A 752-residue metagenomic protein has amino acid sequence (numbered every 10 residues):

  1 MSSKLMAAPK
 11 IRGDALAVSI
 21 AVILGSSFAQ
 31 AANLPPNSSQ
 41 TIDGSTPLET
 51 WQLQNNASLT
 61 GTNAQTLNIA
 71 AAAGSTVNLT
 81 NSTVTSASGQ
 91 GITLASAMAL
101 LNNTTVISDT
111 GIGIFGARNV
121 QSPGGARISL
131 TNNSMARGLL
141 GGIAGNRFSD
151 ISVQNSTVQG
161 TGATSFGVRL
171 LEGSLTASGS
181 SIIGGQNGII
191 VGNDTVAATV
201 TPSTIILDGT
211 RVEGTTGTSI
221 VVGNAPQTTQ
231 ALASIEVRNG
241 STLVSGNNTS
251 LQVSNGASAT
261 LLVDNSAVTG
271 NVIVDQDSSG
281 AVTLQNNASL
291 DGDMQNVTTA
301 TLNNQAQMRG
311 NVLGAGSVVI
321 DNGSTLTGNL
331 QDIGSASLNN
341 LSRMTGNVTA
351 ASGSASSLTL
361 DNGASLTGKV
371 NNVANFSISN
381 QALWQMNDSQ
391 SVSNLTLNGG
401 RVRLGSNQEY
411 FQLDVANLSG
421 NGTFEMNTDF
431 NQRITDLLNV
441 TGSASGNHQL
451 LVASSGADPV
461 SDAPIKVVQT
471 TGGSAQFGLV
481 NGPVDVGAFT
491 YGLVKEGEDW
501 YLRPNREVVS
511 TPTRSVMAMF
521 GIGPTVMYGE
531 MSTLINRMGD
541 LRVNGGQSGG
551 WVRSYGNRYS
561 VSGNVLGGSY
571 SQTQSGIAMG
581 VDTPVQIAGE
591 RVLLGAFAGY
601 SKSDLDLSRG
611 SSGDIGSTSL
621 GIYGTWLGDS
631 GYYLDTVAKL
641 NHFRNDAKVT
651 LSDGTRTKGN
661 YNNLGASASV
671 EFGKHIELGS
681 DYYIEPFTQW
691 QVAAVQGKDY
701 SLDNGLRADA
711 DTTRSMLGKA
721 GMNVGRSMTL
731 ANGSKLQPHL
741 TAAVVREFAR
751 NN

Functional and structural regions predicted by a protein language model:
M1-Q30, G624: Gram-negative bacterial Sec-dependent N-terminal signal peptides
P35-L48, L53-L67, T80-S88, N102-I114 (+15 more regions): Beta-strand-rich solenoid/repeat architectures in extracellular/passenger domains of polysaccharide-targeting enzymes
P47-E49, L290-T435, N439-S443, N447 (+2 more regions): Extracellular beta-solenoid/beta-roll
G125, S165, P202, L232 (+11 more regions): Transmembrane beta-barrel architecture of outer membranes
S266, D293, N329, N339 (+6 more regions): Structural signature of outer-membrane beta-barrel channels/translocons
E507-I684: Outer membrane beta-barrel translocator domains of Type V secretion systems
V561-G563, S603-R609, R644-V649, A694-S701 (+3 more regions): Outer-membrane beta-barrel proteins
A694, R707-N752: Outer membrane beta-barrel transmembrane domains
